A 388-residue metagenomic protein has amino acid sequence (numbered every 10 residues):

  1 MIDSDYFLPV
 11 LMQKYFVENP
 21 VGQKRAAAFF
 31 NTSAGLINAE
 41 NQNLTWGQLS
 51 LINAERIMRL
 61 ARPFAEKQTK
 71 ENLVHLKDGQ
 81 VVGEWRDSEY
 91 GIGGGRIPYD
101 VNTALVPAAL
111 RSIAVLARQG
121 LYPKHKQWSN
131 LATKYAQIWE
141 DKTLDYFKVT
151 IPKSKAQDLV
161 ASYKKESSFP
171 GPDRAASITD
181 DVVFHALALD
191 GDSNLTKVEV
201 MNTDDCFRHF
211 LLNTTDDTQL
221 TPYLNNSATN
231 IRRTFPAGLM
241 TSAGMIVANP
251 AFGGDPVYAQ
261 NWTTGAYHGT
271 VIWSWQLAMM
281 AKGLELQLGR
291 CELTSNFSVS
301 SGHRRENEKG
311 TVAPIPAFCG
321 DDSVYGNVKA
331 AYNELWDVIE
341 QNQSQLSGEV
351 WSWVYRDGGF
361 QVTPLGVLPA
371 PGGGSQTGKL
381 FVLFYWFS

Functional and structural regions predicted by a protein language model:
M1-S388: Acidic, mature catalytic/reactive cores of soluble proteins
